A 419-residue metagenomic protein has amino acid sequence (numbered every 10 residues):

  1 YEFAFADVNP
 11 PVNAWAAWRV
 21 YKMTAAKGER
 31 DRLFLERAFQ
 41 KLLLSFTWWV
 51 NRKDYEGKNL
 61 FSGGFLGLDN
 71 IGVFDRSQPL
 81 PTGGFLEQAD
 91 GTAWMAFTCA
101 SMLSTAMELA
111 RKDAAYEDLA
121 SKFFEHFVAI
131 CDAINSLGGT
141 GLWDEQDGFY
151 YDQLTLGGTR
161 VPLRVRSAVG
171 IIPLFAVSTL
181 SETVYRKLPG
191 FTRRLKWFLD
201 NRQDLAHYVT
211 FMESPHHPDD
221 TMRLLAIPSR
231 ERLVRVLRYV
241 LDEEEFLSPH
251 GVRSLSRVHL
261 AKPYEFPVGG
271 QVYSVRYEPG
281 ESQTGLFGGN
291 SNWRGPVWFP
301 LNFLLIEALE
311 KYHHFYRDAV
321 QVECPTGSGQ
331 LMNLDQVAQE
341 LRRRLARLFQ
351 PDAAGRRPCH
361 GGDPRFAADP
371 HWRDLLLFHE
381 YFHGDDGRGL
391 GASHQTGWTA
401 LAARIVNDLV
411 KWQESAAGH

Functional and structural regions predicted by a protein language model:
Y1-H419: Acidic, mature catalytic/reactive cores of soluble proteins
